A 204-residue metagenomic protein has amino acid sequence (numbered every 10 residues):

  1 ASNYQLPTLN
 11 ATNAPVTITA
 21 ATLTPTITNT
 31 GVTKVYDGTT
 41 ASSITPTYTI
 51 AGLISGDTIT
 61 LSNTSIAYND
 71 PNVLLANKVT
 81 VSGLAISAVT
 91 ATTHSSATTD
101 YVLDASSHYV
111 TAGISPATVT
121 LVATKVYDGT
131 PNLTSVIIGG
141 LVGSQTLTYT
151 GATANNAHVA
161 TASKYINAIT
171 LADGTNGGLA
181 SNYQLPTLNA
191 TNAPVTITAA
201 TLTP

Functional and structural regions predicted by a protein language model:
A1-P204: Short loop/turn motifs that initiate or flank beta-strands
